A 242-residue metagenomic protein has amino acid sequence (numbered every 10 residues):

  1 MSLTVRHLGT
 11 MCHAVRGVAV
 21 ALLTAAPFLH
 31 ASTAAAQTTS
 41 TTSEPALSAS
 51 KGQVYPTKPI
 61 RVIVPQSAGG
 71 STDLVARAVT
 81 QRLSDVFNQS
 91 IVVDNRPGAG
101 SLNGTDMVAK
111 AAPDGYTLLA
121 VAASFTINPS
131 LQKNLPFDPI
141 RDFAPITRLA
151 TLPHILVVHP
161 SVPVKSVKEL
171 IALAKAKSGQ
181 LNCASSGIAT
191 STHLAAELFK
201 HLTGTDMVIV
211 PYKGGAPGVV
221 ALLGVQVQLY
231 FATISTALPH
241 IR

Functional and structural regions predicted by a protein language model:
M1-P56: Short, low-complexity disordered leader/linker segments with a strong preference for bacterial N-terminal type II
A35-R61, F87, A112-T117, I171-N182 (+1 more regions): Immediate post-signal peptide segment of exported/extracytoplasmic ligand-binding proteins
P45-K51, T57, T72-N88, H193-H201 (+1 more regions): Short, polar/charged alpha-helical segment
V62-V75, P97-A99, S185-S191: Extracytoplasmic "Venus flytrap"
L102-T105, I127, G218-V219, A237: Short, hydrophobic alpha-helical packing/hinge segments within bilobed ligand-binding/sensory domains
K110-G115, S130-P217, A221: Hinge/capping helix and adjacent helix->loop/strand transition within the periplasmic-binding protein
G115-V121, N182, Q228-A232: Paired acidic/hydrophobic, glycine-rich loop segments that form the ligand-binding mouth/hinge of periplasmic-binding
F125-N134, K200-L202, L229-R242: A ligand-binding cleft/hinge motif common to bilobed small-molecule-binding domains
